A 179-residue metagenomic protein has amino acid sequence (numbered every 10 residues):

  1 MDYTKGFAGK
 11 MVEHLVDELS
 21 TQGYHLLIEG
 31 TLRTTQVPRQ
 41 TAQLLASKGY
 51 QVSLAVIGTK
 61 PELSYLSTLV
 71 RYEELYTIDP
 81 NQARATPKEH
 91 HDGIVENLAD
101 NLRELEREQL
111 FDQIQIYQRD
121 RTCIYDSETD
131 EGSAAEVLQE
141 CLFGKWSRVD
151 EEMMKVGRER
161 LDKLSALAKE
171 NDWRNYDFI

Functional and structural regions predicted by a protein language model:
M1-A46: Conserved nucleotide-sensing/catalytic segment adjacent to the nucleotide-binding pocket in NTP-handling enzymes
Q22-G23, T59, R71, L75: Generic recognition of well-structured, leucine-rich alpha-helical segments and adjacent helix-turn regions within
G23, G49-Q51, L110-Q113: A generic structural signal for alpha->beta connector loops
L26-T31, S53-A55, E89: Short catalytic-loop micro-motif centered on adjacent basic/acidic residues
R33-T34, G58-L63, D120-C123: Conserved nucleotide-binding/hydrolysis micro-motifs of P-loop NTPases
Q36-Q43, S64-S67, D126: A short acidic (Asp/Glu
A46-L69: Conserved phosphate-donor/acceptor-positioning beta-strand/loop module used by diverse small-molecule
L66-I179: Conserved GTP-binding G-domain of TRAFAC-class P-loop NTPases and closely related GTPase folds
